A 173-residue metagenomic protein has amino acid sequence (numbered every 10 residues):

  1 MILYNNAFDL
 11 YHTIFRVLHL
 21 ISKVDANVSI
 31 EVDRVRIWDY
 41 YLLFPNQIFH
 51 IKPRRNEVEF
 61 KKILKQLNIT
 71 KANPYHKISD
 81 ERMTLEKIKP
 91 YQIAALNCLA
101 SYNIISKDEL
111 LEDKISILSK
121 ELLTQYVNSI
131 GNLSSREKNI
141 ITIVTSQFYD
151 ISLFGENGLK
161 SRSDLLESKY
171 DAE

Functional and structural regions predicted by a protein language model:
M1-L10: Intrinsically disordered, low-complexity serine/threonine- and proline-rich regulatory segments
H12-I37: Positively charged, polyanion-binding regions of nucleic-acid-associated proteins
Y41-N46, Y75-K89: Short helix-coil junctions and helix-kink-helix linkers
L43-Y75: A glycine-rich, hydrophobic loop/mini-helix early in the fold
L85-S101: Short amphipathic alpha-helical interaction segments
N97-L111: A short, conserved structural fragment
E112-L118: Minor-groove-contacting beta-hairpin "wing" of winged helix-turn-helix DNA-binding domains
E121-E173: Short, amphipathic alpha-helical interaction segments positioned at domain boundaries
